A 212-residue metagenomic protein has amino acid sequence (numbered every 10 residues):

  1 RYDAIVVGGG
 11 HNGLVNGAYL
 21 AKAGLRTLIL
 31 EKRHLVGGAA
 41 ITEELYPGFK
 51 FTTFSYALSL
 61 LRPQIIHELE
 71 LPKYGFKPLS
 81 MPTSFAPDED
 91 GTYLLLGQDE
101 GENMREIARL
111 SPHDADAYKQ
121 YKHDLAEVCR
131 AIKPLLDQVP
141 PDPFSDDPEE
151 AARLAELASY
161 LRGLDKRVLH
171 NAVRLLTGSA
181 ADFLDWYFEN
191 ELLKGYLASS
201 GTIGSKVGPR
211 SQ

Functional and structural regions predicted by a protein language model:
R1-F144: N-terminal glycine-rich phosphate/pyrophosphate-binding loop and immediately adjacent elements
I41, L45-Y46, F54-Y56, P63 (+5 more regions): Short capping/connector residues at structural and topological boundaries
D90-S211: Rossmann-like flavin
